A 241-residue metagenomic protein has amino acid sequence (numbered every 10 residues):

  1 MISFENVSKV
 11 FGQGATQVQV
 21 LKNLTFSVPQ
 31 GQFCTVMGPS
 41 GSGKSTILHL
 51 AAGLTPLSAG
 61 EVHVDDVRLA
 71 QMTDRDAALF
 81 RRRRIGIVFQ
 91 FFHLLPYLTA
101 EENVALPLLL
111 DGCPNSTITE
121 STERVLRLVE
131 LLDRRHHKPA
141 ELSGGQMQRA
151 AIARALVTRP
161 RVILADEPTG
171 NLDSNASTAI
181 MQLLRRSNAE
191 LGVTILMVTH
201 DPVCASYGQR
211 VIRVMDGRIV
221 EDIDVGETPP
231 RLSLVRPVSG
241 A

Functional and structural regions predicted by a protein language model:
M1-G208, R213-V214, I219: ABC family nucleotide-binding domain
R218-A241: Conserved beta-strand-loop-alpha-helix hinge in the C-terminal portion of ABC ATPase nucleotide-binding domains
